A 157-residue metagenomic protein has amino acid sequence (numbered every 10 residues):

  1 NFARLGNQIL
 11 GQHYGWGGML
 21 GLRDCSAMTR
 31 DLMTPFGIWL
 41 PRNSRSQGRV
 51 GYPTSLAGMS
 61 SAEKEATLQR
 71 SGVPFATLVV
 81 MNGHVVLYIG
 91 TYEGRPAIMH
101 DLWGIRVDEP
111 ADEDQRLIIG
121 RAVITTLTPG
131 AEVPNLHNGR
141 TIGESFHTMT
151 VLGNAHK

Functional and structural regions predicted by a protein language model:
N1-G58, N82, M99, G153-K157: N-terminal capping segments
F2, W16, M28, S61 (+4 more regions): Short, flexible coil/linker segments at or flanking structured domains
R4, R23, R30, R42-R45 (+7 more regions): Arginine residue identity/basic-tract feature
P41-E109: ...with weaker cross-activation on analogous glycine-rich loops/strands in unrelated enzymes
Y88-K157: Aromatic- and glycine-rich peptidoglycan recognition patches
